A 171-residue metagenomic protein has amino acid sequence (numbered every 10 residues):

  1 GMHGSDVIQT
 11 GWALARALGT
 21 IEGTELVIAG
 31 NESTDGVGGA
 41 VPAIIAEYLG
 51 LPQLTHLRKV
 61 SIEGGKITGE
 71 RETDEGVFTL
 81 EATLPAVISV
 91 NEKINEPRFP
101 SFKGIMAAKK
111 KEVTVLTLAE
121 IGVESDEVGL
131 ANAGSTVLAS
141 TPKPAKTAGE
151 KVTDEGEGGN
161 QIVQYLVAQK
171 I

Functional and structural regions predicted by a protein language model:
G1-I171: N-terminal glycine-rich FAD/FM-binding segment characteristic of electron-transfer flavoproteins
